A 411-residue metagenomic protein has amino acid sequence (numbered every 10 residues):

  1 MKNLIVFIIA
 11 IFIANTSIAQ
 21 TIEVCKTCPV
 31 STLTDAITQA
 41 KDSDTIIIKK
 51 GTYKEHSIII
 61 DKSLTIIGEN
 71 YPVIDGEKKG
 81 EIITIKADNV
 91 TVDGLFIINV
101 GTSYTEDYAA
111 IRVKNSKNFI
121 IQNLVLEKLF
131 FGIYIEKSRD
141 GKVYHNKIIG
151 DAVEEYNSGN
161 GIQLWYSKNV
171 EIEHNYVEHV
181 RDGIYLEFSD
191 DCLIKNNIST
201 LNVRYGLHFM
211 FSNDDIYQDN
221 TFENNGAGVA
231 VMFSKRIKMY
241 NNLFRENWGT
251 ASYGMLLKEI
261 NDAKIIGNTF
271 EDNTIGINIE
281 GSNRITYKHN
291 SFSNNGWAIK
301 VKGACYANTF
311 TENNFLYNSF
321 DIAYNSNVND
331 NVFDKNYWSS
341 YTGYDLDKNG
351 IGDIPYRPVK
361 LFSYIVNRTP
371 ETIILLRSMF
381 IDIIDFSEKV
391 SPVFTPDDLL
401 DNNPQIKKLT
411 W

Functional and structural regions predicted by a protein language model:
T21-E55: Acidic Gly/Asp/Thr-rich repetitive segments characteristic of extracellular carbohydrate-active and adhesion proteins
S43-T45, K50, S57, S63 (+20 more regions): Detector for repetitive beta-architecture
I47, I59, I67, D75 (+23 more regions): Extracellular beta-strand solenoid repeats
Y53-T65, I74-N118, F131-S138, L164: Extracellular beta-strand-rich solenoid/capping regions of secreted or surface-exposed proteins that bind or remodel
G76-T84, Y104-R112, K128-I135, E155-W165 (+6 more regions): Extracellular beta-strand/beta-solenoid scaffold signature
Y205-W297: Eukaryotic tandem repeat interaction scaffolds
T250-G254, I285, H289, S293-W411: Functionally critical loop-and-helix segments that line ligand-binding/catalytic clefts of soluble enzyme domains
